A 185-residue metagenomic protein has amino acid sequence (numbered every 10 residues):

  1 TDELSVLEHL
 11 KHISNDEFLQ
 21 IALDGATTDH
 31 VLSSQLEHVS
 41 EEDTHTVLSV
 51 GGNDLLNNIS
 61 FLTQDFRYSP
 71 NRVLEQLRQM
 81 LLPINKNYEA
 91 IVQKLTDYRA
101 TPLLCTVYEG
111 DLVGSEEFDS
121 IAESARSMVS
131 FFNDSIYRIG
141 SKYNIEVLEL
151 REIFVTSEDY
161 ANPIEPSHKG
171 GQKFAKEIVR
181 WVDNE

Functional and structural regions predicted by a protein language model:
T1, T28, T106: Ser/Thr-centric signal marking residues that sit in or immediately flank functional binding/regulatory motifs
T1-D24, H38-E42: Serine-esterase "nucleophile elbow" of acetyl-processing enzymes
V6, V31-L32, G170: Residues at alpha-helix caps and immediate loop-helix transition turns in enzyme cores, especially N- and C-cap
G25-S34: Structural motif
L36-H168, Q172-E185: Alpha-helical cap/lid subdomain in secreted, periplasmic, or secretory-pathway luminal O-acyl-processing enzymes
